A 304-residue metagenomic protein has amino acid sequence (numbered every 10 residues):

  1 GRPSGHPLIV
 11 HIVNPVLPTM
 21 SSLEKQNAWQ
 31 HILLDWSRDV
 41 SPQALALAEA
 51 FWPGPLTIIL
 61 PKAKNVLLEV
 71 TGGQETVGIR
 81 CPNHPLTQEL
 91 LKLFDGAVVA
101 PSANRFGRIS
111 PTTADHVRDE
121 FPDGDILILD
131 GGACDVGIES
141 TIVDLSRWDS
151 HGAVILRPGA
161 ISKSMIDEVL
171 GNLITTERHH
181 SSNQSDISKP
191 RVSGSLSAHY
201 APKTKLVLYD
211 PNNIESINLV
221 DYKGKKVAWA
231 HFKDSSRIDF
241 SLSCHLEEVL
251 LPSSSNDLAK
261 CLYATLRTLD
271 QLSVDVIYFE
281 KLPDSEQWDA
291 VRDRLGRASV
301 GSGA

Functional and structural regions predicted by a protein language model:
G1-A304: Active-site-adjacent structural elements in enzyme catalytic cores
